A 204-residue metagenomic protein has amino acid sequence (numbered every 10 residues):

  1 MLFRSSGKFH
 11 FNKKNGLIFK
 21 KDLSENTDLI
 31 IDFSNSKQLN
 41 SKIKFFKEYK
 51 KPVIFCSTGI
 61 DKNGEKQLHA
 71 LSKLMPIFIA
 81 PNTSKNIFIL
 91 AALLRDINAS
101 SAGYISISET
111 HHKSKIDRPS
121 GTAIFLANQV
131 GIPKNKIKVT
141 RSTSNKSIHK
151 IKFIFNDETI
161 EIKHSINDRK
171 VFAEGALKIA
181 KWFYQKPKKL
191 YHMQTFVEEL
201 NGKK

Functional and structural regions predicted by a protein language model:
M1-T27, S101-K204: C-terminal substrate-binding/catalytic lobe of Rossmann-fold NAD(P)-dependent oxidoreductases
D22-S41, K51-P52: Rossmann-like NAD(P)-binding element
F33, S57-T58, M193-Q194: Structural motif
K37-K44, C56-I79, S84-F88, A92-I97: Rossmann-fold NAD(P)-binding glycine/threonine-rich loop
K47: Anion (oxyanion) recognition and catalysis
K51, M75, I132: Short glycine/serine/threonine/alanine-rich loop segments
